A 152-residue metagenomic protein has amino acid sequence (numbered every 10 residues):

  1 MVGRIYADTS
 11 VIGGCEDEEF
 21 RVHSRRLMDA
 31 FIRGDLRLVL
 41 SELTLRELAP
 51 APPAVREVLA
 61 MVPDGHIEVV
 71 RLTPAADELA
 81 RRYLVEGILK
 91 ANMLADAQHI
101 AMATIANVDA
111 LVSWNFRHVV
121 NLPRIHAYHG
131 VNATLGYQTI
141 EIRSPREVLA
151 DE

Functional and structural regions predicted by a protein language model:
M1-L40, R46-M61, I67, V85-A91 (+2 more regions): Short, well-structured N-terminal submotif of metal-dependent ribonuclease cores
M1-S10, R21, L45-R46, T104-E152: Acidic, PIN/NYN-like endoribonuclease modules and their adjacent C-terminal/linker elements
F31-I32, E57, A75, D96-A97 (+2 more regions): Short, charged/polar low-complexity linear motifs in solvent-exposed/disordered segments
V39, V70, E141-R143: General small-molecule cofactor/ligand-binding pocket signal
E42, T73, R146: Residues at the C-termini of beta-strands that transition into short coil/loop
I67-A127, L149: Active-site neighborhoods of divalent-metal-dependent phosphate/nucleic-acid chemistry enzymes
